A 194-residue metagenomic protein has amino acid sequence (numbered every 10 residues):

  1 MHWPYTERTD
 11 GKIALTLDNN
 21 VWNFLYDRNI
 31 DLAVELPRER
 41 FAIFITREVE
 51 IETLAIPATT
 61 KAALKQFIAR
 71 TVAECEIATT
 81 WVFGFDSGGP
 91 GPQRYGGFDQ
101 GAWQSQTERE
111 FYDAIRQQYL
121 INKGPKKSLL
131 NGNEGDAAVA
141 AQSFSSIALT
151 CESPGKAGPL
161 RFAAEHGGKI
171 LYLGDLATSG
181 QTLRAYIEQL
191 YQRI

Functional and structural regions predicted by a protein language model:
H2-S145, G155-I194: Active-site-proximal, substrate-binding regions of enzyme catalytic domains and RNA-binding/basic surfaces
A148-E152: Short hydrophobic alpha-helical runs that function as membrane-insertion/retention elements
